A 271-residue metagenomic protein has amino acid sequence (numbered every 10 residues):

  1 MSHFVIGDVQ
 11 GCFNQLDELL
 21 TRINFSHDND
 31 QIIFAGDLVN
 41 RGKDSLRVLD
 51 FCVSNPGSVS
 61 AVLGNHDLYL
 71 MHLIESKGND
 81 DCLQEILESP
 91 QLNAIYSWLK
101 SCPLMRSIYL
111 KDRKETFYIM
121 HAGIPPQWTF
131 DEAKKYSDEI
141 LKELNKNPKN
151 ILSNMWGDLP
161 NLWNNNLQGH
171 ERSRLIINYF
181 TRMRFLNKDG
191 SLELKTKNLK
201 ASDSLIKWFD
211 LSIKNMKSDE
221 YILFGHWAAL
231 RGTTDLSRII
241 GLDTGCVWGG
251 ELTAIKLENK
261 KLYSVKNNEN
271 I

Functional and structural regions predicted by a protein language model:
M1-N55, L68: N-terminal active-site segment of His-dependent metallophosphoesterases
S2-Q10, F117-G123, G241-L242: Active-site-proximal beta-strand elements of phosphoester/diester hydrolases
V5, E18-T21, N55, Y69 (+6 more regions): Hydrophobic N-terminal alpha-helices or hydrophobic patches in metabolic proteins across all domains of life
I6-G7, I32-G36, A61-G64, I222-G225 (+2 more regions): Active-site neighborhood of phospho(di)ester-bond hydrolases with catalytic His/Asp-centered motifs
D8, D37, C52, G64-N65 (+5 more regions): Divalent metal-coordination and catalytic microenvironments
Q10-N14, N40-G42, H66-H72, Q127 (+2 more regions): Active-site environment of divalent metal-dependent phosphoester hydrolases
L46-V48, S54-H170: Active-site neighborhood of divalent metal-dependent phosphoester bond hydrolases
K134-I271: Acidic, His/Gly-rich catalytic cores of divalent-metal-dependent hydrolytic chemistry
